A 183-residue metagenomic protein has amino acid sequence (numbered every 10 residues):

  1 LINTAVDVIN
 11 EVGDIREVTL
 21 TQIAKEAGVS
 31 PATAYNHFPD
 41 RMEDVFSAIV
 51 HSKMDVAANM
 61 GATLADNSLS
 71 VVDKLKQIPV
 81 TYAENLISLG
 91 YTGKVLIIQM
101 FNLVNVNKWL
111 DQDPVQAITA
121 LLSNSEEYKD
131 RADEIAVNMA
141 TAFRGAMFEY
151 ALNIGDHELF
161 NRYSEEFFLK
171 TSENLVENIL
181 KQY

Functional and structural regions predicted by a protein language model:
L1-I9, Y82: Short hydrophobic clusters on alpha-helical segments that form packing/core surfaces in small helical domains
V8-D44, A48: Helix-turn-helix
L20, V50-A58: Short, basic, alpha-helical segments at the C-terminal edge of helix-turn-helix-like DNA-binding modules
D55-N59, F101-E127, D133-T141, F148 (+1 more regions): Amphipathic alpha-helical packing segments from all-alpha helical-bundle domains
G61-S88, M139: Hydrophobic alpha-helical connector segments
V80-N105, T119, F148-N153: Amphipathic alpha-helical segments used for helix-helix packing
Q116-N124, G145-Y183: C-terminal peripheral helix-coil segments that are non-catalytic and often amphipathic
